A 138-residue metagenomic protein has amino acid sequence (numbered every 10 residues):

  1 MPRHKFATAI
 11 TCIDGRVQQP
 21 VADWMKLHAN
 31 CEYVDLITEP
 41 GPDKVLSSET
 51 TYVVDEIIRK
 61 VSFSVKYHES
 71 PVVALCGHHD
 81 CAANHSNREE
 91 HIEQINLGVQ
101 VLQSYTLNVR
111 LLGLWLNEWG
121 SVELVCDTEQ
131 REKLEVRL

Functional and structural regions predicted by a protein language model:
M1-V21, E32-Y33, P40-V53, F63-V72 (+1 more regions): Divalent-metal-activated hydrolytic enzyme cores
A22-K26: Short, aromatic/basic amphipathic alpha-helical patches
T38-P40, G77: Short, small-residue-rich loop/turn micro-motifs
V72-H78: Acidic beta-strand-to-loop metal/phosphate-binding motif
